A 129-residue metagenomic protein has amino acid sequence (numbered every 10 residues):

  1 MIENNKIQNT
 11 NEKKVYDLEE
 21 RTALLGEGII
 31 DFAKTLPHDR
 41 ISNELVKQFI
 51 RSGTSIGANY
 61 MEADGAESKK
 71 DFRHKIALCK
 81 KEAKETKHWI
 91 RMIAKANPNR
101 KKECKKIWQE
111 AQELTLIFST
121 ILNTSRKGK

Functional and structural regions predicted by a protein language model:
M1-E62, A66-K129: Short, C-terminally biased terminal segments at protein or domain edges
